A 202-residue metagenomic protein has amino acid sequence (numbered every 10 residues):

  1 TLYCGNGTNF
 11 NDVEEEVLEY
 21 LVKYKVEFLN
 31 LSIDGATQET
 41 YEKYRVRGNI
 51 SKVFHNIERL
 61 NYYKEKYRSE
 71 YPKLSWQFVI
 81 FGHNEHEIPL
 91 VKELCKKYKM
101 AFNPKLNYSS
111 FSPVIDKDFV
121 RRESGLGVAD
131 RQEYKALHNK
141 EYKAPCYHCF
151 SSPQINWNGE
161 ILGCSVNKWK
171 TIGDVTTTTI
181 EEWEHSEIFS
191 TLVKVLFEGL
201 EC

Functional and structural regions predicted by a protein language model:
Y3: Catalytic phosphate/metal-binding cores of nucleic-acid and nucleotide-processing enzymes, i.e., regions that mediate
G7-N11: Short beta-strand->alpha-helix junction loop in the catalytic core of nucleotide-activated group-transfer enzymes
V13, E19-G199: Radical SAM enzyme [4Fe-4S]-AdoMet core and its adjacent flexible, acidic and glycine-rich loops/tails across
